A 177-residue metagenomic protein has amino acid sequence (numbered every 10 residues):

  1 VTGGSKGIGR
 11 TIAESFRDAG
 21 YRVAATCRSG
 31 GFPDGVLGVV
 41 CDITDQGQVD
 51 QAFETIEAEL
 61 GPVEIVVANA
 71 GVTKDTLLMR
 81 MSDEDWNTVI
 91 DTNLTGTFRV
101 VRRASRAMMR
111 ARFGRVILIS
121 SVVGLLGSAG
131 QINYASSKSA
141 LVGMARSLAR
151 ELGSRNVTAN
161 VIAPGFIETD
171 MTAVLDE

Functional and structural regions predicted by a protein language model:
S5-K6: Conserved glycine-rich cofactor-binding loop
C41-Q51, D83: The beta1-alpha1 cofactor-binding region of Rossmann-like NAD(H)/NADP(H)-dependent oxidoreductases
L77-L78, D85-I90: Substrate-binding pocket helix/loop in short-chain dehydrogenase/reductase
M79, L126-I132, S154-R155: Active-site loop immediately N-terminal to the catalytic Tyr-X3-Lys motif of short-chain dehydrogenase/reductase
V101, S137, A145: Active-site helix of classical SDR
R106, R150-S154: Alpha-helical segment proximal to the catalytic Tyr-Lys
S121: Residue(s) in the substrate-gating loop at a strand-loop-helix junction that position the organic substrate next
